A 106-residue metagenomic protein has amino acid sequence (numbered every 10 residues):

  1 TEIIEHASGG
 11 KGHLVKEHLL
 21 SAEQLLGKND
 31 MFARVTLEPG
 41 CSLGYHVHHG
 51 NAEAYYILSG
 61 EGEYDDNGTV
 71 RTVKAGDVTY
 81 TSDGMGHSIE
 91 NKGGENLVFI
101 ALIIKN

Functional and structural regions predicted by a protein language model:
T1-N29, G44: A short, N-terminal "cap"/entry segment at the start of jelly-roll beta-barrel domains of the cupin/DSBH fold
L20-S21, A33-H48, D83: Conserved short histidine dyad/triad with adjacent acidic residue
R34-E38, V47-Y64: Short, conserved beta-strand element in jelly-roll/cupin
P39, G50-N51, T69, M85 (+1 more regions): A generic "binding-loop/recognition-motif" signal
E63, D83-N106: Ligand-binding loop in jelly-roll beta-barrel domains
G68-D83: Short acidic-glycine-tyrosine-enriched beta hairpin
